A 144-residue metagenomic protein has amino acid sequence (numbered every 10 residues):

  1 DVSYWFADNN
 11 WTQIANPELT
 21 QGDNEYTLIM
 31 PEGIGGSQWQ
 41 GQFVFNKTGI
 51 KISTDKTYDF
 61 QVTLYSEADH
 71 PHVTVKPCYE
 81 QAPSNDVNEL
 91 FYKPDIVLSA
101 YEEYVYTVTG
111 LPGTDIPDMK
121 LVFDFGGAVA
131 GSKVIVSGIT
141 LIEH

Functional and structural regions predicted by a protein language model:
D1-H144: Extracellular and organelle-lumenal recognition/adhesion modules and their flexible linkers in secreted
